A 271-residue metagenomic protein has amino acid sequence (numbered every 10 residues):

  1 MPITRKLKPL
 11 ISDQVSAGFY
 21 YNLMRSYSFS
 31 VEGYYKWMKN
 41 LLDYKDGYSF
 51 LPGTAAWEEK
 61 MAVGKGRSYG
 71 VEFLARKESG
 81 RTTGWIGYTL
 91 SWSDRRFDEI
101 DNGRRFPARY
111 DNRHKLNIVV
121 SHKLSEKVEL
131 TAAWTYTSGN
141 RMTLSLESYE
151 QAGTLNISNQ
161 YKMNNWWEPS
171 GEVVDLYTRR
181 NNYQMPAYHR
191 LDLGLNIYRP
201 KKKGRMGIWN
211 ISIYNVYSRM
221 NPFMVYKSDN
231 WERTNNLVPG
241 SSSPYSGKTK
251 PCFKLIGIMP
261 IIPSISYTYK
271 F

Functional and structural regions predicted by a protein language model:
M1-I3, S12-D13, P52-E59, E99-R104 (+2 more regions): Extracytoplasmic loops and strand-loop junctions of Gram-negative outer membrane beta-barrel proteins
M1-S30, Y35-W37, P52-E78, D111-N112 (+1 more regions): Outer-membrane beta-barrel signature, preferentially recognizing the C-terminal barrel domain of Gram-negative
M1-V15, Y35-E58, A133-A152, N221-M224: Surface-exposed extracellular loop regions of Gram-negative outer-membrane beta-barrel proteins, predominantly
S12, M24-S26, E78-T82, S91 (+6 more regions): Outer-membrane beta-barrel channels and translocator barrels
A17-Y21, V71-K77, I86, I118-H122 (+4 more regions): Residues on the lipid-exposed face of transmembrane beta-strands in outer-membrane beta-barrel proteins
Y34-W37, A55-L146: Gram-negative outer-membrane beta-barrel transporters
K39, K127, T135-G171, P186-R190 (+1 more regions): C-terminal beta-signal and adjacent terminal beta-strands/loops of Gram-negative outer-membrane beta-barrel proteins
